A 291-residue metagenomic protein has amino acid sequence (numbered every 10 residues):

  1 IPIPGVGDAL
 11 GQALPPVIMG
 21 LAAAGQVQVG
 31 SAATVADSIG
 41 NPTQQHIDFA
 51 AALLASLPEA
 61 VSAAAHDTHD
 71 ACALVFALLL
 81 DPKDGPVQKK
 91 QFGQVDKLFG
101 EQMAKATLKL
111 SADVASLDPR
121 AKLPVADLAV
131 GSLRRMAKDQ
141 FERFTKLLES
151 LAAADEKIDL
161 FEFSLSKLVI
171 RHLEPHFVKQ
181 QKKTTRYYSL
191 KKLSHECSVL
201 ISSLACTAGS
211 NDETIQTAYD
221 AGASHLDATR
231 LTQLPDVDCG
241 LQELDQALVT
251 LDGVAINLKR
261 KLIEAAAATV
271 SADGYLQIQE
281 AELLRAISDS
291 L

Functional and structural regions predicted by a protein language model:
P2-A153, L160-L291: Small-residue-enriched hydrophobic alpha-helices in membranes
